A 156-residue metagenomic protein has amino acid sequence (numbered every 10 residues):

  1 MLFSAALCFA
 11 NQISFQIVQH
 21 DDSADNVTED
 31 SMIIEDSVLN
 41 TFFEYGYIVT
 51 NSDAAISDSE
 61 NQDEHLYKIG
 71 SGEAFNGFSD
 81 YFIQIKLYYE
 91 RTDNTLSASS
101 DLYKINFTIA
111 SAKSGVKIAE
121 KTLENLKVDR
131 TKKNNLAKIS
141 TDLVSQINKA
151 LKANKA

Functional and structural regions predicted by a protein language model:
F9-A10, N76: Short intrinsically disordered, low-complexity segments
A10-S14, I34-S37, T41-E44, T92-N94 (+2 more regions): C-terminal/domain-edge helix-coil "capping" segments
Q16-V18, K86-Y88, L126: A structural detector for beta-sheet-dominated domains
I17, D22-I83: N-terminal segment of the mature soluble domain
D53, K86, K113: Residues at the C-termini of beta-strands that transition into short coil/loop
S79-N94: Charged, amphipathic alpha-helical segments
